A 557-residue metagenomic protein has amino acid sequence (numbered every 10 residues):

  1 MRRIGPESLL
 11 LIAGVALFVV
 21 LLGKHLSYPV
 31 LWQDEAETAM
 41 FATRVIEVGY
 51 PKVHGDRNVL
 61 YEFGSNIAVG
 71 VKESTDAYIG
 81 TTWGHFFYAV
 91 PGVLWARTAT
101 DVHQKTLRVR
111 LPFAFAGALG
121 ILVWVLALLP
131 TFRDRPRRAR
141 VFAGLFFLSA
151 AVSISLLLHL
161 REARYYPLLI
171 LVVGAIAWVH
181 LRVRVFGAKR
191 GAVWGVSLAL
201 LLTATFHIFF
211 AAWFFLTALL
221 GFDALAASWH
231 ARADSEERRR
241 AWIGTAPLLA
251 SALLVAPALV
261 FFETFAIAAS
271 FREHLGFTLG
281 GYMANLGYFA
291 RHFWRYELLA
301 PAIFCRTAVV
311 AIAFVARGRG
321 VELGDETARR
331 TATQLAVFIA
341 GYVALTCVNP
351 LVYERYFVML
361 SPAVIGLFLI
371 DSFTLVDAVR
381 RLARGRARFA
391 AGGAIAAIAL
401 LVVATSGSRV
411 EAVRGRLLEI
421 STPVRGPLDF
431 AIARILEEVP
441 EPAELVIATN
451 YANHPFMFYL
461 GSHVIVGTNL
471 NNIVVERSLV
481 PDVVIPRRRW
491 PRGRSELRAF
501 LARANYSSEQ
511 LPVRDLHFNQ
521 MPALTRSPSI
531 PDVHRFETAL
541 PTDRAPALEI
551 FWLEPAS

Functional and structural regions predicted by a protein language model:
A13-L17, G144-A150, S197-L202, I243-A256 (+4 more regions): Transmembrane alpha-helix segments characteristic of polytopic inner-membrane glycan-assembly/cell-envelope
A16, L111-P136, A175: Transmembrane-helix motifs of polytopic, lipid-linked glycan transferases
T43-R44, V48, L200-I208, W213-V321: Transmembrane-lumen/periplasm boundary regions of multi-pass, lipid-linked membrane glycan transferases
E62, P350-Y353, A391-E437, N450-V464 (+1 more regions): Membrane-proximal, lumen/periplasm-facing interface regions of secretory-pathway glyco- and lipid-modifying enzymes
R138-F146, V179-A204: Short hydrophobic alpha-helices at membrane interfaces in multi-pass membrane enzymes
H159-L160, Y165-G174, F214, L299 (+5 more regions): Hydrophobic/aromatic-rich transmembrane helices and adjacent perimembrane loops
D371, P481-S557: Aromatic/acidic, Gly/Pro-rich catalytic loop(s) in extracytoplasmic/lumenal soluble domains of multi-pass membrane
L436-I473, D482-R487: Short periplasmic/luminal acceptor-recognition loop of GT-C membrane glycosyltransferases, typified by
